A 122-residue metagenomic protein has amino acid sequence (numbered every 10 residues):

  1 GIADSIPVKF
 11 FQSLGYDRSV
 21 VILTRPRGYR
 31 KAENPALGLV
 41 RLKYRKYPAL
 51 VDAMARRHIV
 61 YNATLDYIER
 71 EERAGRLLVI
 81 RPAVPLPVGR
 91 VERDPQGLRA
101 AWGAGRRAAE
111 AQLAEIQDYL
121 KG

Functional and structural regions predicted by a protein language model:
G1-G122: Patatin-like phospholipase
